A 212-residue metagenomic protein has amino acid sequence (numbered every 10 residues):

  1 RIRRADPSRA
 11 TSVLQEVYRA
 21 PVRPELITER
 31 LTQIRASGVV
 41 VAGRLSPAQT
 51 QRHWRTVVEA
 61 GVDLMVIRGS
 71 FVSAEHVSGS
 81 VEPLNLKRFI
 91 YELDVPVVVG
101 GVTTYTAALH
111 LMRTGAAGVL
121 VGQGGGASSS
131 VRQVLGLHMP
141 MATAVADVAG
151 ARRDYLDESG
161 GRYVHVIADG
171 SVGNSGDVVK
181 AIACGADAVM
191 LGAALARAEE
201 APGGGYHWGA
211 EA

Functional and structural regions predicted by a protein language model:
R1-S159, H165, A193-A198: Active-site entrance/lid segments in N-terminal catalytic domains of soluble metabolic enzymes
Y105-T106, H165-V178: A glycine-rich phosphate-binding loop feature that marks nucleotide/adenosyl-phosphate handling sites
M139-P140, A144, G173-D177, A181-D187 (+1 more regions): Gly/Ser/Thr/Ala-enriched C-terminal appendages of enzymes
